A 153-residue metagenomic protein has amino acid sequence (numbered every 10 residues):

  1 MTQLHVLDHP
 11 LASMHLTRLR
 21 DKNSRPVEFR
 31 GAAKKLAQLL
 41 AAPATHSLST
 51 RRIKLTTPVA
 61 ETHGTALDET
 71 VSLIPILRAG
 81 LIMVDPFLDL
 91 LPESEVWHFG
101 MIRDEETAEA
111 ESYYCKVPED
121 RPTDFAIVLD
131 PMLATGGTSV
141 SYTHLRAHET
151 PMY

Functional and structural regions predicted by a protein language model:
M1-R146: PRPP-associated nucleotide enzymes
A147-Y153: A short, hydrophobic C-terminal helix/tail in secreted or cell-surface proteins
